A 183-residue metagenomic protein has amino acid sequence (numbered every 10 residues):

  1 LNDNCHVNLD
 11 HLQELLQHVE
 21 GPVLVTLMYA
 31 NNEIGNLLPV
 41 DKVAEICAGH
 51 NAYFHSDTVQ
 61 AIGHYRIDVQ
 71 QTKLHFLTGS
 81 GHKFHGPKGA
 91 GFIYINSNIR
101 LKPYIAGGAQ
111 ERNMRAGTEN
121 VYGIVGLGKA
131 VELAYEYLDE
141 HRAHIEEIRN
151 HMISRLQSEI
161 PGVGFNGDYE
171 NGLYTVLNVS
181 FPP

Functional and structural regions predicted by a protein language model:
L1-P183: Pyridoxal 5′-phosphate
